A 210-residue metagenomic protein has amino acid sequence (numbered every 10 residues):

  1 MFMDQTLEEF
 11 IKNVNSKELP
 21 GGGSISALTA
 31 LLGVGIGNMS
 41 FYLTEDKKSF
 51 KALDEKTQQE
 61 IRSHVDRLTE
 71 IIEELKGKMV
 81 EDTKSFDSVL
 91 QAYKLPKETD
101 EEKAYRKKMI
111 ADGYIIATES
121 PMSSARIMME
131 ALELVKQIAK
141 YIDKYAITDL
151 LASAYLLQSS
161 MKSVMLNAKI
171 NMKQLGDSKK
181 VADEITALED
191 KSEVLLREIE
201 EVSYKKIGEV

Functional and structural regions predicted by a protein language model:
F2-L19: Short, hydrophobic/aliphatic alpha-helical segments
T6, F10, L32-Y42, S85 (+4 more regions): Amphipathic, well-ordered alpha-helical segments in soluble domains
N15-N38, A146-V164: Conserved phosphate/anionic-ligand binding catalytic regions in large, soluble enzymes, centered on
L28-L32, H64, I71-K78, G113 (+6 more regions): Amphipathic alpha-helix face/heptad-repeat signature
G37-T57: Phosphate-handling active-site elements
K51-D87: A structural-propensity feature for long, helix-poor, extended segments
D82, F86-Y155: Amphipathic alpha-helical interface segments
A131, I138, A146-K206: Preference for long, well-ordered alpha-helical segments
